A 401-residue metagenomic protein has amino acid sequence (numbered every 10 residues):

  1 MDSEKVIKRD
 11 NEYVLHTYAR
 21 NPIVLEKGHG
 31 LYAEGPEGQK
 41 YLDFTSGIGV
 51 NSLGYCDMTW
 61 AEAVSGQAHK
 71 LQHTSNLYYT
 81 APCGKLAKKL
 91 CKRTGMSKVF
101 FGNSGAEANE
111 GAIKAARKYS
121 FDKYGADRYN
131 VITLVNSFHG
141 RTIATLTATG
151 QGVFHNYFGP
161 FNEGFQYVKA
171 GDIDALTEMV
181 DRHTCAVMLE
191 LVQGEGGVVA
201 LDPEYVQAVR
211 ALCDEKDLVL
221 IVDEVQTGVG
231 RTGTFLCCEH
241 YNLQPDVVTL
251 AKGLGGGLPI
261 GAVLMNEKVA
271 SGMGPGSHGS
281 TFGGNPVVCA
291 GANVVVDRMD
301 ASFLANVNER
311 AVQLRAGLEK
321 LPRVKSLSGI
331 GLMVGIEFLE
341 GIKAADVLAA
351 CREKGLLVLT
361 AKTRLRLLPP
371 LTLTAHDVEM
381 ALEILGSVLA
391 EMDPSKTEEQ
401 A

Functional and structural regions predicted by a protein language model:
M1-A401: Conserved N-terminal phosphate-binding loop of PLP-dependent enzymes in the Aspartate aminotransferase
